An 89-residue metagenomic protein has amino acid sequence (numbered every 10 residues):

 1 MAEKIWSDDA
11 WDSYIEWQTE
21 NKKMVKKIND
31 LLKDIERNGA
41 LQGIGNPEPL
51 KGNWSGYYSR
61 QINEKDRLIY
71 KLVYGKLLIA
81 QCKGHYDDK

Functional and structural regions predicted by a protein language model:
M1-E3, D12-V25, I44, K51 (+1 more regions): Enriched for short, Lys/Arg-rich terminal
S7-D9: Lipid interaction determinants
M24-A40: Compact soluble domain cores
